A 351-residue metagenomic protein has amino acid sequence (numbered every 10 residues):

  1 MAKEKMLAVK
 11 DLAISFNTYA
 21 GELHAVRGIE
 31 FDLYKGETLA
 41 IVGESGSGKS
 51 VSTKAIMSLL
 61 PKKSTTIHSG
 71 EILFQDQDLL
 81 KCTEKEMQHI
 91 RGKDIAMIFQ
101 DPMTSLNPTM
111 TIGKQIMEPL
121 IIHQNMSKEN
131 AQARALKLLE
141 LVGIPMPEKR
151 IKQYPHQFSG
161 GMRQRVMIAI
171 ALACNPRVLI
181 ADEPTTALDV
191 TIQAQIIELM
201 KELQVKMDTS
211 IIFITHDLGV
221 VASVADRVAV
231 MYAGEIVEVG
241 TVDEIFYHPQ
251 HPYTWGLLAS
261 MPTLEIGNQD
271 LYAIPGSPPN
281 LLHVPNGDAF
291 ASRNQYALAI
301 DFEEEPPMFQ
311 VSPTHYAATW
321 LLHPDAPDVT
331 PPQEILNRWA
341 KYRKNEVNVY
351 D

Functional and structural regions predicted by a protein language model:
A2-M6, S15-G28, L59-T65, C82-E86 (+3 more regions): A short, flexible loop at the N-terminus of ABC-type nucleotide-binding domains that lies
K5, P145-E148, T241-V349: Short catalytic/signature loops enriched in Gly
L7-V9, V26, I90, M200: Conserved structural motif at the start of ABC-family nucleotide-binding domains
I67-H68, L79-A96, I122, E244-P249 (+1 more regions): ABC ATPase NBD coupling module
E71, Q75-D78, E129-K149, L258: Conserved ABC ATPase "signature" region
A173-R177: A short, proline-enriched helix->beta-strand linker immediately N-terminal to the Walker B motif in ABC-type P-loop
I180-P184, L188, I192-Q269: P-loop NTP-binding/switch modules centered on Walker-like glycine-rich loops
